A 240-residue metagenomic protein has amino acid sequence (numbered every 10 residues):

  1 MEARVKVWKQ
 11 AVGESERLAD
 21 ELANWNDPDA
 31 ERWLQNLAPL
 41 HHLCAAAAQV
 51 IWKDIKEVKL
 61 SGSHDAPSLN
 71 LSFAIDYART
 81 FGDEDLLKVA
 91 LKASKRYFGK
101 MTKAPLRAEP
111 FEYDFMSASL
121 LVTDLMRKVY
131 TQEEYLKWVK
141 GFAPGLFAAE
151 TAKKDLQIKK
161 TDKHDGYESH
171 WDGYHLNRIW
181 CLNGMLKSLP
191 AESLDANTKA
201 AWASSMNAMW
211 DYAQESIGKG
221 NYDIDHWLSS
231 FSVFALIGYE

Functional and structural regions predicted by a protein language model:
M1-E150: Eukaryote-skewed repeat-based solenoidal scaffolds used as protein-protein interaction platforms, primarily
M126-E240: Terminal, non-catalytic domain-edge segments
